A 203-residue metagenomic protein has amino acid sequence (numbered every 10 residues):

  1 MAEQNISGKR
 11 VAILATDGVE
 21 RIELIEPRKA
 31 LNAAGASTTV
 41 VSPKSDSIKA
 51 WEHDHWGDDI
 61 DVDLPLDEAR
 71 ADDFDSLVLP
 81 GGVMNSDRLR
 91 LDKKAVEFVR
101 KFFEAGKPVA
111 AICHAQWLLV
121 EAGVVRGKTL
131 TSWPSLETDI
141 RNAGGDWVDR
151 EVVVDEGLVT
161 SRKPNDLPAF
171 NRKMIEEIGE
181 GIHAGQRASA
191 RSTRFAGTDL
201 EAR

Functional and structural regions predicted by a protein language model:
M1-A105, V109, W117-T131, E137-R203: Extended, subdomain-level signal for the structured scaffold at the beginning of enzyme domains
C113: Catalytic nucleophile serine of serine hydrolases, specifically the conserved "nucleophile elbow" pentapeptide
